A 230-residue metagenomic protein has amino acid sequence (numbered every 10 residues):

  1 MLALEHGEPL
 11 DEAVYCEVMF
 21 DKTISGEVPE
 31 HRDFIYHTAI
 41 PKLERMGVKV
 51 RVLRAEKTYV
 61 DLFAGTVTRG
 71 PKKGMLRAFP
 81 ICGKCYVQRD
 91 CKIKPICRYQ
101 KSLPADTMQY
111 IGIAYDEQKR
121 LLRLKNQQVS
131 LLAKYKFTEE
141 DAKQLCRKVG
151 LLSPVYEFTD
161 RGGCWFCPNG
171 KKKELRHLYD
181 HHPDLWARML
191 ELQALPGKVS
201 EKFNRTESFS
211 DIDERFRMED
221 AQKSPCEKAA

Functional and structural regions predicted by a protein language model:
M1-A230: Nucleotide-activated chemistry modules centered on ATP-dependent adenylation/adenylyltransferase
